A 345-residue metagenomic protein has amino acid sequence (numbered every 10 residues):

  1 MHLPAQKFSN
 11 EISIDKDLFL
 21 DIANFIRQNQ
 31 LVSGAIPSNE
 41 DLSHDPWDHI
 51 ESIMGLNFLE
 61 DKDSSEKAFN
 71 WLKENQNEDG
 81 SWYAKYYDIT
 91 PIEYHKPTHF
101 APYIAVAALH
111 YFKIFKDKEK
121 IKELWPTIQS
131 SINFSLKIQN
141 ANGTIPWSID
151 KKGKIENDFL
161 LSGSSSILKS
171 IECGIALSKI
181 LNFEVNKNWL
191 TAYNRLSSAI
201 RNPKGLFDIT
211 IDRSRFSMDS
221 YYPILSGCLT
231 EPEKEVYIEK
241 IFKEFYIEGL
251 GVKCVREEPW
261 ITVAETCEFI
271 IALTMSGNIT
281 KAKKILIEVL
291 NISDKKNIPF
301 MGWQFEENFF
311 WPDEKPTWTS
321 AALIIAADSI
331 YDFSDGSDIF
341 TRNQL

Functional and structural regions predicted by a protein language model:
M1-W47, F58-W82, S135-L136, N140-N142 (+2 more regions): Low-complexity, Ser/Thr/Pro/Gly-enriched N-terminal "stalk/linker" regions
H2-I12, I50-K62, Y103-K120, S165-N182 (+3 more regions): Well-ordered alpha-helical scaffold segments within catalytic/enzyme domains
P4, E123-I149, K154-K169, I180-A264: Extended ligand-binding clefts on enzyme/binding-domain cores
I26-N29, L72, D79, Y111 (+9 more regions): Alpha-helical solenoid scaffolds that mediate protein-protein interactions, centered on TPR/SEL1-like repeats but also
D41, A84-P91, W147-K154, W303-N308: Short linear capping/connector segments at secondary-structure termini
D41, L229, K234, V255-E265 (+2 more regions): CBM-like carbohydrate-recognition segments
D45-H49, I53-N140, S164, L286 (+1 more regions): Aromatic-rich carbohydrate-recognition surfaces in CAZymes
E78-Y83, E248-V252, K295-G302: Boundary/linker segments of alpha-helical solenoid repeat arrays
